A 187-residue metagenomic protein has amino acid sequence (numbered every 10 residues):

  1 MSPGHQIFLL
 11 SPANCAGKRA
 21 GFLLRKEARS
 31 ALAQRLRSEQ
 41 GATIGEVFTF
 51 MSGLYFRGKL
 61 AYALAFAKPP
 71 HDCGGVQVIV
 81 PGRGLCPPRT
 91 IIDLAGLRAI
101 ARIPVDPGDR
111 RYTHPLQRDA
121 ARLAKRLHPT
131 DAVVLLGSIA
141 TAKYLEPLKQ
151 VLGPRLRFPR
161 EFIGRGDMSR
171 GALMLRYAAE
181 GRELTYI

Functional and structural regions predicted by a protein language model:
M1-I187: Peripheral peptide segments
